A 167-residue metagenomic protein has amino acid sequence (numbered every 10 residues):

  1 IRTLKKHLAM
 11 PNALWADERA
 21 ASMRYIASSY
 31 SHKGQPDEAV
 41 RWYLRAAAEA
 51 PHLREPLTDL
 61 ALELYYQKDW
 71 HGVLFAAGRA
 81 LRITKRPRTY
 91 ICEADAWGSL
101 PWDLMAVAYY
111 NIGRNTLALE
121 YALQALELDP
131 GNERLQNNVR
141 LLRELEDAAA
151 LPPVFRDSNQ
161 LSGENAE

Functional and structural regions predicted by a protein language model:
L8-R19, K85-A94: Flexible helix-coil transition and linker loops at the boundaries of alpha-helical arrays
A21, R54-E55, L100, R134: Start-of-helix register in tetratricopeptide repeats
